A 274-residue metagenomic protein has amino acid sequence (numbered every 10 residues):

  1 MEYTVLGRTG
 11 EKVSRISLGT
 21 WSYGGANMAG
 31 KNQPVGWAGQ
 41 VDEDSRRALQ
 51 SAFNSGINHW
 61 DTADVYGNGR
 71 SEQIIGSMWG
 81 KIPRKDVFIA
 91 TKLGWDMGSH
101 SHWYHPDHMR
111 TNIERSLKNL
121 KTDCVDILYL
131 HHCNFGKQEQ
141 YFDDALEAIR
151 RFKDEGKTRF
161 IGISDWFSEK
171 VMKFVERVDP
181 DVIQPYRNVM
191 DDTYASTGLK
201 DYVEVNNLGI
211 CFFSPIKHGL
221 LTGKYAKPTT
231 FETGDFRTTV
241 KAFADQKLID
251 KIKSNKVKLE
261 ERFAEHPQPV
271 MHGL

Functional and structural regions predicted by a protein language model:
M1-V87: N-terminal binding-site loop/beta-alpha segment at the start of enzyme catalytic domains that lines or forms
Y3, C133-L274: Beta/alpha (TIM)-barrel catalytic core signal, keyed to glycine-rich beta->alpha loops juxtaposed to Asp/Glu that bind
L6, L18, A52, W60 (+10 more regions): Conserved, mostly hydrophobic/aromatic
G24-E43, D96-R110, G136-K137: Active-site mouth loops of central-metabolism enzymes
A38-A52, Y104-L120, W166-K173: Short, acidic/polar
N54-I57, T122, T158, P180: A structural motif
A63-E72, D96-S99, G136-Q140, V189-Y194: Acidic-and-aromatic substrate-binding clefts and catalytic sites of carbohydrate-active enzymes
L117-G136: Active-site groove signature of glycoside hydrolases
